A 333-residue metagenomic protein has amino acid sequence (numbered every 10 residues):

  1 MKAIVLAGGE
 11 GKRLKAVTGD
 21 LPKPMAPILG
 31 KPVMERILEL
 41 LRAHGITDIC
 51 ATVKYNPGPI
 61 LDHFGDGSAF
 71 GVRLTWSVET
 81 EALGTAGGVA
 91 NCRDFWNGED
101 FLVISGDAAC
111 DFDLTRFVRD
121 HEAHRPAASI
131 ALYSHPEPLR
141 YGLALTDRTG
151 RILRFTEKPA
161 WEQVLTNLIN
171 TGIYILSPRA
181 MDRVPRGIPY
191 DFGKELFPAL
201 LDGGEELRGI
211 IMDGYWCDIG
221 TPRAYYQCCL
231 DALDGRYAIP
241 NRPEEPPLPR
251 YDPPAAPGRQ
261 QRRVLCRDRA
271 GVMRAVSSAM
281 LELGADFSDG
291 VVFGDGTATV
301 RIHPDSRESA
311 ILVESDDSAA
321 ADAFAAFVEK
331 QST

Functional and structural regions predicted by a protein language model:
M1, A108, R116, H124 (+3 more regions): Left-handed beta-helix
K2-V5, R13, P27-S105, A109 (+1 more regions): Conserved N-terminal catalytic core of the sugar/cofactor nucleotidyltransferase
M25, A144-T146, F197, G209: A structural signal for short hydrophobic beta-strand segments in well-ordered beta-sheet cores
I46, G98, R125-P126, G204-E205: Short, high-confidence coil segments that cap the C-terminus of an alpha-helix and link into the following beta-strand
Y55, I104, D147, I175-L176 (+2 more regions): A conserved hydrophobic position in a structured secondary element of the catalytic/binding core that shapes
D111-I188: Conserved core of the sugar-phosphate nucleotidyltransferase
E244, H303-T333: Generic C-terminus detector
